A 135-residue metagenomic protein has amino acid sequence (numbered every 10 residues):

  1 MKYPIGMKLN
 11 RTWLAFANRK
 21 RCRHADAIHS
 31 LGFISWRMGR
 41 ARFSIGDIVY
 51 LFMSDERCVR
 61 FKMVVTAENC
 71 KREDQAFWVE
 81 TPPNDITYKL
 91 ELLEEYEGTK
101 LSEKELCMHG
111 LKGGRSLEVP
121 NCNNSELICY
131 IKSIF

Functional and structural regions predicted by a protein language model:
M1-T12, L31-M38, E73-F135: Contiguous surface segments at macromolecular interaction interfaces
F16-L31: Short, basic/aromatic beta-hairpin or loop at an interaction surface
K20-C22, E56-R57, C70: Short, solvent-exposed loop/turn segments at secondary-structure junctions
G39-M53: Short coil-to-beta transition motif at edge beta-strands of beta-rich domains
S44-G46, C58-R60, P83-T87: Short connector loops at helix/strand junctions that flank enzyme active sites, especially segments positioning acidic
F52-D55, M63: Short Ser/Thr-interspersed hydrophobic loop/turn segments at strand-loop and sheet-helix junctions that line or gate
S54-E56, E68, E91-E95: Beta-hairpin (beta-strand-turn-beta-strand) motif
V59-N69: Short beta-strand-centered aromatic/proline hotspots
